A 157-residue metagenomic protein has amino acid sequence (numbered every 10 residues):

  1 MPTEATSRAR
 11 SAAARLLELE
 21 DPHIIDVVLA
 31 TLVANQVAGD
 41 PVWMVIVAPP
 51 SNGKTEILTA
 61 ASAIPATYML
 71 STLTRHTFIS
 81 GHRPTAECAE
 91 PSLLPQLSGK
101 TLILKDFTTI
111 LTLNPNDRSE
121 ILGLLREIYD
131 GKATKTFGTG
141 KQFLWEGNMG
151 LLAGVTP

Functional and structural regions predicted by a protein language model:
M1-I24: Charged, amphipathic alpha-helical linker segments immediately N-terminal to NTP-binding catalytic cores
E20, D26, T31-P157: Conserved ASCE/P-loop NTPase catalytic core
